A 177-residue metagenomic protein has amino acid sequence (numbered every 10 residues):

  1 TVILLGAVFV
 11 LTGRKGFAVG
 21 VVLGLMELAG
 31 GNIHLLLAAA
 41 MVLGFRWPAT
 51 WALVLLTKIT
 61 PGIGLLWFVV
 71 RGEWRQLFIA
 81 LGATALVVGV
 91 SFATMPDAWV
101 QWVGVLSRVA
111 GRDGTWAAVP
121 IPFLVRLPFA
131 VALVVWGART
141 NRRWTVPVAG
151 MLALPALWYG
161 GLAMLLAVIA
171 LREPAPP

Functional and structural regions predicted by a protein language model:
T1-W47, V69-P177: Primarily membrane-embedded glycan-assembly and transfer machineries that use lipid-linked glycans
F45-G72: Voltage-sensor/pore transmembrane module of 6-TM cation channels
